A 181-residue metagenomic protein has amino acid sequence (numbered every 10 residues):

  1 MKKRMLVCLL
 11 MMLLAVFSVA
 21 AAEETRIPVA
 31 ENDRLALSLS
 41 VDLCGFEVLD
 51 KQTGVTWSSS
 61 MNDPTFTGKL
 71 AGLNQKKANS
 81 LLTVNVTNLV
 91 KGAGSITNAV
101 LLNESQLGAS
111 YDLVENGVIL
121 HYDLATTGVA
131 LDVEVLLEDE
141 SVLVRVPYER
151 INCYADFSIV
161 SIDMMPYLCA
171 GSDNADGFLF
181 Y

Functional and structural regions predicted by a protein language model:
R4-A22: Sec-dependent N-terminal signal peptides of Gram-positive bacterial secreted proteins and lipoproteins
E23-Y181: N-terminal accessory beta-strand-rich subdomains and adjacent acidic, glycine-rich linkers that precede catalytic cores
